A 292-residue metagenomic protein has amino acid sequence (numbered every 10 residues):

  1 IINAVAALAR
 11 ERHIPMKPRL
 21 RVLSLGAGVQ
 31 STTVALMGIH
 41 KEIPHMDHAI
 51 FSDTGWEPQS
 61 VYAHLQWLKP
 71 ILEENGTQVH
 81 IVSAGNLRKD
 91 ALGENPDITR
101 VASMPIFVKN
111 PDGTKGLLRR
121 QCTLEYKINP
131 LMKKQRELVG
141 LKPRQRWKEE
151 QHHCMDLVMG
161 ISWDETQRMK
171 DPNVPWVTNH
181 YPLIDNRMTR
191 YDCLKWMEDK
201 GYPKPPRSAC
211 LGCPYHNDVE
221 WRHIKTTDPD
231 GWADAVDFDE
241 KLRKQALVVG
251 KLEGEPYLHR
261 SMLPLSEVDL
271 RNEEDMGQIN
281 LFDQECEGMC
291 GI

Functional and structural regions predicted by a protein language model:
I2-I292: Nucleotide-activated chemistry modules centered on ATP-dependent adenylation/adenylyltransferase
